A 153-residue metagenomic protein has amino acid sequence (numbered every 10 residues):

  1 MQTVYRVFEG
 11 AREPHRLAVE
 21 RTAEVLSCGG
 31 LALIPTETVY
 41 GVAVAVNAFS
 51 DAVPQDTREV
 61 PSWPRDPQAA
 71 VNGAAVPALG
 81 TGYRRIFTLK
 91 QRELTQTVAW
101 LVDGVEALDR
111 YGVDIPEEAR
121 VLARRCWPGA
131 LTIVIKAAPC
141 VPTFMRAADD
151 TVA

Functional and structural regions predicted by a protein language model:
M1-A153: Active-site-adjacent structural elements in enzyme catalytic cores
